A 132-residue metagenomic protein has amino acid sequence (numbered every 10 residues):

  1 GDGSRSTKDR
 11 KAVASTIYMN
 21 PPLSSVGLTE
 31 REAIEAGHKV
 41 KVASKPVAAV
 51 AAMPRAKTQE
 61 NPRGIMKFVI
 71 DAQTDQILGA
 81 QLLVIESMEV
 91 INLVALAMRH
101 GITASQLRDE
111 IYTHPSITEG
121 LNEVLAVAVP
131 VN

Functional and structural regions predicted by a protein language model:
D2, N20-N132: Flexible, glycine-rich terminal cap/loop adjacent to redox cofactors in electron-transfer oxidoreductases
S4-P22: Flexible, acidic loop-helix segments that line cofactor/substrate-binding pockets
